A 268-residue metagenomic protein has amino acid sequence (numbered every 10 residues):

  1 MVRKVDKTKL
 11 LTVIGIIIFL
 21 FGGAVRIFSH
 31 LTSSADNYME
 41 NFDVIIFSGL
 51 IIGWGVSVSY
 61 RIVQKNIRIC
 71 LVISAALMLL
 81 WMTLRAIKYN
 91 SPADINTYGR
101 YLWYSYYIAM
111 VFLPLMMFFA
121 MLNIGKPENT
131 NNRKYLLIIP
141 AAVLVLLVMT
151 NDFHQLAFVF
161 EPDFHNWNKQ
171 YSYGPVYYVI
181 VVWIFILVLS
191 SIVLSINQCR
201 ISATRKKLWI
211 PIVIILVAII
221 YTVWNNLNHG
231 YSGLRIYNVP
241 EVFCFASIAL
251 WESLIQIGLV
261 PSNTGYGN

Functional and structural regions predicted by a protein language model:
V2-T12, D36, D43, N197-G267: Interfacial "cap-and-anchor" motif at the non-cytosolic start of specific transmembrane alpha-helices
R3-I17, I124-D152, K207-V213: The cytoplasmic-loop to transmembrane-helix boundary for the fourth helix
K9-V63, V72, I180-Q198: First transmembrane helix
I16-S33, M78-K88, M149-N151, T222: Alpha-helical transmembrane segments of multi-pass membrane proteins
T32-S48, L146-L194, N226, Y231-Y237: Extracellular-loop-to-transmembrane junctions of the mid-late helices
A35-I52, V63-T150: Individual alpha-helical transmembrane segments in multi-pass integral membrane proteins
L50-I52, L113-F118, V188, I192 (+1 more regions): Transmembrane alpha-helical segments
Y60-T83, Y104, Y135-I139, Y171-H229: Alpha-helical transmembrane segments of multi-pass integral membrane proteins
